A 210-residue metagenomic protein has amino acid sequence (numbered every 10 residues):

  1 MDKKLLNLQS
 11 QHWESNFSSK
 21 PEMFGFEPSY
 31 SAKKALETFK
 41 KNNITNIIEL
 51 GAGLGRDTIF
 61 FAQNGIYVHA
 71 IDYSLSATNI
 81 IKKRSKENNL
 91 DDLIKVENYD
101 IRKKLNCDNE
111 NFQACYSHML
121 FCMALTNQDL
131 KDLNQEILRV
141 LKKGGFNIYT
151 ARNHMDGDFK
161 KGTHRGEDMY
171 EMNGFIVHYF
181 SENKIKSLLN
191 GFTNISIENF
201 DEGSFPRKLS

Functional and structural regions predicted by a protein language model:
M1-N42, I47-K104, D132, F146-S210: Class I (Rossmann-like) S-adenosyl-L-methionine-dependent methyltransferase catalytic domain, capturing the SAM-binding
K103, C122-M123: Active-site micro-motifs of SAM-dependent methyltransferase domains
L105-C115: A short acidic, Gly/Pro-enriched loop at the edge of an enzyme's catalytic core that lines a small-molecule cofactor
S117-L120: A short beta-strand submotif of the Rossmann-like class I SAM-dependent methyltransferase core that lines
M123-A124, D156: Short glycine-rich, flexible loops that bind phosphorylated cofactors or substrates
A124-E136: A short, conserved alpha-helix within the catalytic core of class I
L125, K142, N190: Short conserved AdoMet
E136-K143: Conserved helix-to-beta-strand junction in the class I
